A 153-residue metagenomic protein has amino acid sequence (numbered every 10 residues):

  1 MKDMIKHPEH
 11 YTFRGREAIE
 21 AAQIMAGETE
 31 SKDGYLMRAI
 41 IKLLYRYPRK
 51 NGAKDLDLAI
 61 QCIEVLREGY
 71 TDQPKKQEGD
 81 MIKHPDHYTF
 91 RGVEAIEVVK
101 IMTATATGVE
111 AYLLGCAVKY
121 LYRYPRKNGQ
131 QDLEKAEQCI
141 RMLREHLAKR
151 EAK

Functional and structural regions predicted by a protein language model:
M1-K153: Intrinsically disordered, low-complexity regulatory regions that flank transcription factor DNA-binding cores
